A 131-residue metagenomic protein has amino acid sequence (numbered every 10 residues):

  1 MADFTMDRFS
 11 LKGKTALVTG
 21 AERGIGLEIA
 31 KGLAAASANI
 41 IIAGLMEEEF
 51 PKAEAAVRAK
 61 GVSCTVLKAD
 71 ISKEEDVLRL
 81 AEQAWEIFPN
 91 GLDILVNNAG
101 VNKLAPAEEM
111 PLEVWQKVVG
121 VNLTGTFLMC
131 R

Functional and structural regions predicted by a protein language model:
M1-K14: Flexible N-terminal pre-Rossmann segment of NAD(P)-dependent oxidoreductases
T15, E22-G24: Conserved glycine-rich cofactor-binding loop
A38-K52: Conserved glycine-rich Rossmann-like NAD(P)H-binding loop of the short-chain dehydrogenase/reductase
E48, K68-L80, L112: The beta1-alpha1 cofactor-binding region of Rossmann-like NAD(H)/NADP(H)-dependent oxidoreductases
N98-K103: Conserved NAD(P)H cofactor-binding loop of Rossmann-fold oxidoreductase domains
P106-A107, P111-V119: Substrate-binding pocket helix/loop in short-chain dehydrogenase/reductase
C130-R131: A short, exposed helix-loop element centered on a Lys and neighboring polar residues
